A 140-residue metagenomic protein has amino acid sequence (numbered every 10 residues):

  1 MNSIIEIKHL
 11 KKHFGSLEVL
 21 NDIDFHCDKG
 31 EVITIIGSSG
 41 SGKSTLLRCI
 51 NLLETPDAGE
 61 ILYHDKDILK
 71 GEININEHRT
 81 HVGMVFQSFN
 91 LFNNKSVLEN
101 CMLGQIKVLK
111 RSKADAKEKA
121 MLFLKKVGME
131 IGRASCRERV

Functional and structural regions predicted by a protein language model:
L17-E18, N76: Short coil-to-beta microelement around the adenine-binding A-loop and adjacent beta1/P-loop entry of ABC ATPase
I36-S38: The feature captures the beta-strand-to-loop junction immediately N-terminal to the Walker
N51: Helix-to-loop junction immediately C-terminal to a conserved catalytic motif
E60-L62, K66: ATP-binding/catalytic-site motifs of ATP-hydrolyzing domains
K66-D67, M102, K113-G132: Conserved ABC ATPase "signature" region
I68-G83, K113-A114: ABC ATPase NBD coupling module
N94-G104: Short coil-to-helix segment of the ABC ATPase nucleotide-binding domain corresponding to the Q-loop/switch region
